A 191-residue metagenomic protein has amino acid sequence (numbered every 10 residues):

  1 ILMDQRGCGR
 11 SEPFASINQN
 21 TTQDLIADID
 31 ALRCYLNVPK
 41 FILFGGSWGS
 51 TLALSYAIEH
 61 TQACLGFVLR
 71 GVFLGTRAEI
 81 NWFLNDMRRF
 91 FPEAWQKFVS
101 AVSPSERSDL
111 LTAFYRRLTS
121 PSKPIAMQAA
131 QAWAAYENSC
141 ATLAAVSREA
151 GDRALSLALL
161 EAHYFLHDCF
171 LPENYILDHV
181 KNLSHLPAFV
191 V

Functional and structural regions predicted by a protein language model:
I1-E12: Conserved alpha/beta-hydrolase
S11, S47, G71: Catalytic nucleophile serine of serine hydrolases, specifically the conserved "nucleophile elbow" pentapeptide
Q23-I42: Conserved acidic catalytic loop of the alpha/beta-hydrolase fold
L25, L43-G45, R70, V191: Short beta-strand immediately N-terminal to the catalytic nucleophile in serine-hydrolase-like folds
S50-Q62, F67: Short glycine-enriched nucleophile-adjacent loop and the immediately C-terminal alpha-helix near the catalytic center
Q62-F114: A catalytic-pocket lid/entrance helix-loop region that shapes and gates access to the active site across common
A162-V180: Active-site nucleophile elbow and catalytic-triad environment of alpha/beta-hydrolase enzymes
L183-S184, F189-V191: Short beta-strand/loop motif that positions the catalytic acidic residue of the alpha/beta-hydrolase fold
